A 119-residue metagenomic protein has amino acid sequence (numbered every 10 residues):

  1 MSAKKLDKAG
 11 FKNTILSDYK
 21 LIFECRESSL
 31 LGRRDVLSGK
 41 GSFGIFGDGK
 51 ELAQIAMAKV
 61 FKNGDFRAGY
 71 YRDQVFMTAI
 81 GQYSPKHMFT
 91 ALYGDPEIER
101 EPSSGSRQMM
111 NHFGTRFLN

Functional and structural regions predicted by a protein language model:
M1-S42, N63, Y71: Cofactor-/ligand-binding subdomain signature composed of acidic, glycine-rich, tryptophan-containing flexible loops
L30-N119: Cofactor-binding active-site loop characterized by glycine-rich and histidine/acidic residues
